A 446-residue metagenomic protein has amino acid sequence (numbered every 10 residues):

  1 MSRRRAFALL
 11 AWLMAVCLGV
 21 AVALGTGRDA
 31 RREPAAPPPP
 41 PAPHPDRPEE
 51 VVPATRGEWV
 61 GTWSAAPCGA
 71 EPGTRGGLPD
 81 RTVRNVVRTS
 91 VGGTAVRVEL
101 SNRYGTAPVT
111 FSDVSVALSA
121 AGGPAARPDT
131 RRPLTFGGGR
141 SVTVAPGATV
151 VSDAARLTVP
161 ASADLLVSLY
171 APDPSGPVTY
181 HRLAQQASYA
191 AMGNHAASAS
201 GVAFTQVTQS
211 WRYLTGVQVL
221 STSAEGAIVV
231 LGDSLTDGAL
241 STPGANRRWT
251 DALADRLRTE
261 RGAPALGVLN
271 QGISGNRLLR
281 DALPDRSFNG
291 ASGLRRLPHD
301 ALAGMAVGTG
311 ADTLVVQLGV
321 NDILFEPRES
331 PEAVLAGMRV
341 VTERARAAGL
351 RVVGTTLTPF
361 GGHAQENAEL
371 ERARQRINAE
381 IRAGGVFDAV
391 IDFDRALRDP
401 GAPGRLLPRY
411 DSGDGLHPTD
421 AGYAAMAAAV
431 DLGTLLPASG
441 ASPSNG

Functional and structural regions predicted by a protein language model:
M1-L231, S241-P243, G262, A438-G446: N-terminal secretory targeting modules
W63, P108, V114-A117, G122 (+4 more regions): Conserved SGNH/GDSL esterase-like catalytic core that processes O-acyl groups on lipids and polysaccharides
S101, Y170, L231-S234, N270-N276 (+4 more regions): Active-site-proximal beta-strand/loop segments in catalytic clefts of secreted hydrolases
L283-R286, D322, T358-G446: Catalytic His-Asp segment of secreted/periplasmic serine-dependent ester chemistry enzymes
A291, R328-R339, E371-Q375, D420 (+1 more regions): Non-membrane alpha-helical structural segments and their capping/turn regions in soluble enzymes
M338-R346: Surface-exposed amphipathic alpha-helices with a cationic face
